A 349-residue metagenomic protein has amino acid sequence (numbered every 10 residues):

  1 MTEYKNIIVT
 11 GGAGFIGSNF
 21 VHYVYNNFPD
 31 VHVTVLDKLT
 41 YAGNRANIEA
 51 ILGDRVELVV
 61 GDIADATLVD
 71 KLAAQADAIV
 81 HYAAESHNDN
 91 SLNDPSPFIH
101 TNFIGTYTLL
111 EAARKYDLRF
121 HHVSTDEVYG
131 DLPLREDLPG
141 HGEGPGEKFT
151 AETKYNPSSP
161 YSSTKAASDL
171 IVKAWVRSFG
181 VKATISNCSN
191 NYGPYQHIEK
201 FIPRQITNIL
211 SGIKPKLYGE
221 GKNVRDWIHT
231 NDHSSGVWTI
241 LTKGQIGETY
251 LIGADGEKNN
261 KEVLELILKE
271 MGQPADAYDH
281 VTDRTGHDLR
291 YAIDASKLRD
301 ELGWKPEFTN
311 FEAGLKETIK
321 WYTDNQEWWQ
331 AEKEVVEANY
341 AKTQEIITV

Functional and structural regions predicted by a protein language model:
M1, D54-R55, A74-D77, A113-H121 (+7 more regions): Generic structural signal for short, solvent-exposed loop/turn connectors between secondary structure elements
M1-N191, W321-N325, A331-V349: N-terminal Rossmann-like NAD(P)+-binding domain of SDR-like oxidoreductases, especially those catalyzing
I8, F20, V33, G61-A64 (+3 more regions): C-terminal substrate-binding subdomain of Rossmann-fold SDR/epimerase-dehydratase oxidoreductases
N19, A46, K71, N90-N93 (+5 more regions): Generic recognition of short, well-ordered alpha-helical segments
A42, A66, E85, Y195 (+2 more regions): Residues at alpha-helix boundaries and the short loops/turns that link adjacent helices
N44, L52, P194-I198, G256 (+2 more regions): Residue-level signature of the cytosolic catalytic core of signaling kinases
N47, L132-K148, P160, L170-T242 (+2 more regions): NAD(P)-dependent short-chain dehydrogenase/reductase
L68, A78, P97, I104 (+5 more regions): Residue-level recognition of oxygen-bearing side chains
